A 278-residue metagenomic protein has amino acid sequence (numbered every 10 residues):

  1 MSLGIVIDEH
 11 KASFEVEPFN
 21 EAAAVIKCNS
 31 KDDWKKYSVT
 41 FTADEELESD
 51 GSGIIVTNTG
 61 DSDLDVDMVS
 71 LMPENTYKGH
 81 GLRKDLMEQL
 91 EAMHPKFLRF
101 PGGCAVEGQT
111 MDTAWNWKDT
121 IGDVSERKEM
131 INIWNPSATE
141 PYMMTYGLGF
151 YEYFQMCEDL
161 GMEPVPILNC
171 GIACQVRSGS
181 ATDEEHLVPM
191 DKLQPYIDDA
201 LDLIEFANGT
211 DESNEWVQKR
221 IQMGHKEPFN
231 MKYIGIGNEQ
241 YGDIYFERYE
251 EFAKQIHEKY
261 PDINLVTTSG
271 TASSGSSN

Functional and structural regions predicted by a protein language model:
M1-S277: Non-catalytic accessory regions flanking glycosidase/transglycosidase catalytic cores in CAZymes
